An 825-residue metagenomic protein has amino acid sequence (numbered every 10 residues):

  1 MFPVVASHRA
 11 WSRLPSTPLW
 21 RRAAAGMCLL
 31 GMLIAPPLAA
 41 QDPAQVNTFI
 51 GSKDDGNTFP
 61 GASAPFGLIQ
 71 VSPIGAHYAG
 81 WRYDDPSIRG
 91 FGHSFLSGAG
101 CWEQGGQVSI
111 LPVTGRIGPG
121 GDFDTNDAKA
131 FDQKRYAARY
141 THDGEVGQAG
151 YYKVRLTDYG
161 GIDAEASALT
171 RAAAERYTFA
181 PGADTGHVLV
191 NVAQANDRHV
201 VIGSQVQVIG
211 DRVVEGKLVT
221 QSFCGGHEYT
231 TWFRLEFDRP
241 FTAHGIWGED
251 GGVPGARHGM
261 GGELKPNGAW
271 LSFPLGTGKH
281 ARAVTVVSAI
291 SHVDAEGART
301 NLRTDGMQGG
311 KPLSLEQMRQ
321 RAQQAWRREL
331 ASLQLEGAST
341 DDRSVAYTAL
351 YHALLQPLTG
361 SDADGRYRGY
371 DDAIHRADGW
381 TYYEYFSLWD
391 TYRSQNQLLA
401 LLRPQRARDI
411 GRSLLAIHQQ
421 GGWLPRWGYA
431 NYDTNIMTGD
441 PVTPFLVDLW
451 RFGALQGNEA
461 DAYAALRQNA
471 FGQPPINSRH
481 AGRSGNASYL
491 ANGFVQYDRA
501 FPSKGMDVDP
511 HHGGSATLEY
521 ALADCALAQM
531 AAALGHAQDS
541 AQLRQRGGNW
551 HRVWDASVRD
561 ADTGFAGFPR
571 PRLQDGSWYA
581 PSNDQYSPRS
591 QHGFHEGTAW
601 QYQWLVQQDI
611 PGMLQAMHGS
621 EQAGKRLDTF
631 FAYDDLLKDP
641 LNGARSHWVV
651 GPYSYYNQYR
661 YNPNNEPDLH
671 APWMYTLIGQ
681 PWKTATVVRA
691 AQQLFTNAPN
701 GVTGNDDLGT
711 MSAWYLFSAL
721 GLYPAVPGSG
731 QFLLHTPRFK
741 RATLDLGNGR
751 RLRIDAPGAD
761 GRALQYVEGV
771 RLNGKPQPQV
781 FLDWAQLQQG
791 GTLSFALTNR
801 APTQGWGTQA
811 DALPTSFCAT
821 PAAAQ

Functional and structural regions predicted by a protein language model:
M1-L19: N-terminal secretory signal peptides that target proteins for export/translocation
R9-A10, P18, G26, A99 (+2 more regions): Secreted/extracellular small peptides and ectodomain modules produced from precursors
A24-A35: Bacterial N-terminal signal peptides
A40-Y392, N396, A400-P444, W450-L518 (+12 more regions): Accessory carbohydrate-recognition regions in carbohydrate-active enzymes
A523: ATP-dependent phospho-/nucleotidyl transfer catalytic cores
A763-G769: Beta-strand-rich binding/interaction modules
